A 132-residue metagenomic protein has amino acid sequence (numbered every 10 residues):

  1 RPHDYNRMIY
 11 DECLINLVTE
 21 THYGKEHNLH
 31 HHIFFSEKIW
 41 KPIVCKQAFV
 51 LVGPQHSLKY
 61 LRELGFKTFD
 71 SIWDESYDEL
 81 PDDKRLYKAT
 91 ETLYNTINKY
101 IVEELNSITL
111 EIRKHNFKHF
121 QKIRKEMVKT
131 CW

Functional and structural regions predicted by a protein language model:
R1-L17, G24-S36, K41-W132: Pol beta-like nucleotidyltransferase catalytic core
